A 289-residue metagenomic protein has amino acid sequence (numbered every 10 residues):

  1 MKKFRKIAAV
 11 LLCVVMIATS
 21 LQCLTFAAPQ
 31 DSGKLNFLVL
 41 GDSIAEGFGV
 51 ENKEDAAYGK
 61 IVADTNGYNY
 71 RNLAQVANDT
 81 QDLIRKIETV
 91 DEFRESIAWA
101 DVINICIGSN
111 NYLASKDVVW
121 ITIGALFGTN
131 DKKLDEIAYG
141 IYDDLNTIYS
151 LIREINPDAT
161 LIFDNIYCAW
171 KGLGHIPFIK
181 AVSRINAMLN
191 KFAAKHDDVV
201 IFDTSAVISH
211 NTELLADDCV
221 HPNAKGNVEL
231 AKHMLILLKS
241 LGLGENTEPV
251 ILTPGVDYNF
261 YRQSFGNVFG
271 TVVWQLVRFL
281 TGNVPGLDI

Functional and structural regions predicted by a protein language model:
M1-L11: Bacterial N-terminal signal peptides that target proteins for export
L12-S20: Hydrophobic core
A27-V76, F93-S96, T247: Serine-esterase "nucleophile elbow" of acetyl-processing enzymes
N36-G41, Y70-A74, D101-C106, T160-N165 (+1 more regions): Structural recognition of the beta-strand scaffold that forms the well-ordered cores of secreted hydrolase catalytic
S43-E46, Q75-Q81, S109-A114, Y167-K171 (+1 more regions): Solvent-exposed loop/turn segments at secondary-structure junctions within structured extracellular/periplasmic domains
V50, I166-D288: Catalytic His-Asp segment of secreted/periplasmic serine-dependent ester chemistry enzymes
D82-Y139, A169: Oxyanion-hole/transition-state-stabilizing segment in secreted/luminal serine hydrolases and related acyltransferases
L145-Y149, N186: Generic structural signal for well-ordered alpha-helices, preferentially at hydrophobic/aromatic core positions
